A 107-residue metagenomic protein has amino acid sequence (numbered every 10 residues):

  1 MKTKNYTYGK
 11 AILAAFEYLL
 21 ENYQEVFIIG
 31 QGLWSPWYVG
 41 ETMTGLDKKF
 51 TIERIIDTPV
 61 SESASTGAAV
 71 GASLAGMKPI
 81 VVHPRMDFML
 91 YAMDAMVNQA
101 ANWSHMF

Functional and structural regions predicted by a protein language model:
M1-F107: Thiamine diphosphate
